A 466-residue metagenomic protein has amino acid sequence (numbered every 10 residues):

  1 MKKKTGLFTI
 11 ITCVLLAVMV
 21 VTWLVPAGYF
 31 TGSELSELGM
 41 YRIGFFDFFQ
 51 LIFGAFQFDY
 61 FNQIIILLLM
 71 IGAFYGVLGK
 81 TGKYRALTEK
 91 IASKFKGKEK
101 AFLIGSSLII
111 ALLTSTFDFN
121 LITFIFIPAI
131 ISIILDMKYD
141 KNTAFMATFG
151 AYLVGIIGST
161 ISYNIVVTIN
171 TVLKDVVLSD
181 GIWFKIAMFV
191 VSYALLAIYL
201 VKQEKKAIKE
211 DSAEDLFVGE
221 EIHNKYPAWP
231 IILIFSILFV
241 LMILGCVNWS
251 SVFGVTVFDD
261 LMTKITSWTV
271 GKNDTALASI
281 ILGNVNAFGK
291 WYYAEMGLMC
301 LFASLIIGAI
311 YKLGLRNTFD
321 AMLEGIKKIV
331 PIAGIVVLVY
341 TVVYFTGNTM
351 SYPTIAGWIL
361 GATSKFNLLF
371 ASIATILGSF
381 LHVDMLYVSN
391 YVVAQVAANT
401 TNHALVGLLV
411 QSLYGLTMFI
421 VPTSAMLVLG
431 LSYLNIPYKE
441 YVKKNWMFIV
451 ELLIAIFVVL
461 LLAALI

Functional and structural regions predicted by a protein language model:
M1-L16, L135-F145, H223-S236, D320-I332 (+1 more regions): Alpha-helical transmembrane segments and their helix-start/interface "positive-inside/aromatic belt" motifs in integral
K2-F8, G32-S36, I182-N317, Y433 (+5 more regions): Long, contiguous bundles of hydrophobic transmembrane helices that form the permeation core of multi-pass
L7-L16, E37-R85, N284-S351, I376-L377 (+1 more regions): Core transmembrane alpha-helical segments of multi-pass membrane transporters/permeases
F45-Q57, K83-F95, F126, I133 (+11 more regions): Hydrophobic alpha-helical segments of integral membrane proteins, encompassing both true transmembrane helices
Q57-I65, A92-G105, M137-T143, Y226-P230 (+4 more regions): Membrane-interfacial loop-to-helix junctions in multi-pass transporters
L69, G97-A129, G334-T346, L360-N399 (+1 more regions): Hydrophobic alpha-helical transmembrane segments of multi-pass integral membrane proteins, predominantly secondary
I71-K98, K209-I222, K312-I332, T401-L405 (+2 more regions): Cytoplasmic juxtamembrane regions at transmembrane-helix boundaries
G72, A111-F126, M137-D180, F184 (+4 more regions): Alpha-helical transmembrane segments and, especially, the helix-loop junctions at the ends of these helices
